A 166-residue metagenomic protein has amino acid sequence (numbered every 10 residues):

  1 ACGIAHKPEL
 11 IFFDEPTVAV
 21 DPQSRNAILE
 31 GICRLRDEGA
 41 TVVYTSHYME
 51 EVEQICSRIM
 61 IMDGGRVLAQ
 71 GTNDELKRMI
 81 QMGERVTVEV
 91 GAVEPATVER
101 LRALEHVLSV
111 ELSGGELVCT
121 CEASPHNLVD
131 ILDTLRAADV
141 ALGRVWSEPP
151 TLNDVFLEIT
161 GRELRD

Functional and structural regions predicted by a protein language model:
A1-A69: ABC transporter nucleotide-binding domains
E30, R66-T72, R100-A103, N127-V129: Short amphipathic alpha-helical surface micro-motifs
R58, I80-G83: Short, flexible active-site loops
I59-M60, E158-G161: Short low-complexity, flexible loop/linker segments enriched in glycine and/or proline with clustered acidic
D74-M79: Short acidic-hydrophobic catalytic motif
M82-I159: Short, charged/small-residue-rich alpha-helical element at the C-terminal edge of ABC transporter nucleotide-binding
R162-D166: ABC-family P-loop ATPase nucleotide-binding domain
